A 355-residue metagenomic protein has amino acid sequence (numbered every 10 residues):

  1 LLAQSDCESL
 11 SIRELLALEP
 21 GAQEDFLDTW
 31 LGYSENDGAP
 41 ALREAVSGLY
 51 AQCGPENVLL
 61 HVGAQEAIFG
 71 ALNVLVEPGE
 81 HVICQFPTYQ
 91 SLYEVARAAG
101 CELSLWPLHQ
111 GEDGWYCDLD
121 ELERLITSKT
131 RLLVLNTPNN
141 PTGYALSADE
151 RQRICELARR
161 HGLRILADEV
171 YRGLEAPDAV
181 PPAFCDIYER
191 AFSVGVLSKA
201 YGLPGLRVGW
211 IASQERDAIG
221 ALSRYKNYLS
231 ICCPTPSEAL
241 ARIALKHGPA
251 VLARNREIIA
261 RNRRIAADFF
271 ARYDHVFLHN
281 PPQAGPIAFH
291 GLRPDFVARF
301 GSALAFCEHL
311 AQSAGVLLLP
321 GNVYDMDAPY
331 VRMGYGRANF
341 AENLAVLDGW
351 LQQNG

Functional and structural regions predicted by a protein language model:
L1, R242, I258-A267, H279-D295 (+1 more regions): Conserved glycine-rich beta-strand-loop-beta hairpin in the small C-terminal domain of fold type I
L1-G63, G70, L245-H247, N354: N-terminal small-domain helix-loop-helix segment of the aminotransferase-like
Q52, E123-R124, R299, H309-L318 (+1 more regions): PLP-dependent enzyme catalytic core of the Aspartate aminotransferase-like
V74-A96: Conserved PLP-anchoring active-site segment centered on the Schiff-base-forming lysine
E80, C101, R160-L163, E189: A short helix->loop->beta-strand "cap" motif at the edges of active sites that frequently abuts
A99, R160-H161, Y273, A314 (+1 more regions): Helix C-cap/helix->beta junction micro-motif
Q110-A179: Active-site phosphate-binding strand-loop segment of PLP-dependent enzymes
E189-A260, R264-F269, N354: Conserved core segment of the aminotransferase class I/II
